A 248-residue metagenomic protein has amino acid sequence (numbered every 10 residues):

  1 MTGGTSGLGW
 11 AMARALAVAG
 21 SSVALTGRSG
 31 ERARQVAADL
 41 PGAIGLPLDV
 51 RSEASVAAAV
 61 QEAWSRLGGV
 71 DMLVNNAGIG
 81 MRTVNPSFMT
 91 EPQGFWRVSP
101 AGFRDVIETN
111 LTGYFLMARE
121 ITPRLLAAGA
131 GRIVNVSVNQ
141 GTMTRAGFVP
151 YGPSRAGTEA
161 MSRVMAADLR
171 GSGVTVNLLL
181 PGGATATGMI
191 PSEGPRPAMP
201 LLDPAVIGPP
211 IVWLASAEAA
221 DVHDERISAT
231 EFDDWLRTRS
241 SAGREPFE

Functional and structural regions predicted by a protein language model:
T5-S6, S29: Conserved glycine-rich cofactor-binding loop
A19-Q35: Conserved glycine-rich Rossmann-like NAD(P)H-binding loop of the short-chain dehydrogenase/reductase
G30, L48-V60, P100: The beta1-alpha1 cofactor-binding region of Rossmann-like NAD(H)/NADP(H)-dependent oxidoreductases
G69-V70, L125-S137, G171-V174, E225: Active-site loop of short-chain dehydrogenase/reductase
I79, E91-F115, V134, T158: Catalytic Tyr-X3-Lys loop
A118, S154: Active-site helix of classical SDR
M143, V164-V174, A220: Active-site-adjacent segment of SDR/Rossmann-fold oxidoreductases
G171, L178-L179, P195-E248: C-terminal helical subdomain
